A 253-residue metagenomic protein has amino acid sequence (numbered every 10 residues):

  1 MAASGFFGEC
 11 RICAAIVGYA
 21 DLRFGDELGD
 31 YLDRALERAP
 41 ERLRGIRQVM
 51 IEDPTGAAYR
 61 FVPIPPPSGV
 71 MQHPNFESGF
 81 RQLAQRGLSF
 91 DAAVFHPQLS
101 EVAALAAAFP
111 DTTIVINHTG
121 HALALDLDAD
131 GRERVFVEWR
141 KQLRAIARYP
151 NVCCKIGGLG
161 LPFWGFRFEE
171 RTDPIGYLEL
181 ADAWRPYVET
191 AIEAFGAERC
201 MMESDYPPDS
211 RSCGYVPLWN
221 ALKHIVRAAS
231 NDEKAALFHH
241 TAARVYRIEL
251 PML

Functional and structural regions predicted by a protein language model:
M1-Q98, A104-A107, G120, E133-V135 (+1 more regions): Active-site gating/metal-coordination segments in enzymes
I16, I46, L83, H118 (+4 more regions): Conserved, mostly hydrophobic/aromatic
Y31, G79, Q98-E101, Q142 (+2 more regions): Alpha-helical packing segments of well-folded alpha/beta enzyme cores
E41-I51, T113-T119, V152-G157, M201: Non-cysteine beta-strand/loop elements that form the S-adenosyl-L-methionine
E41-R42, A84-S89, A108-V115, R148-V152 (+1 more regions): Glycine-enriched alpha-helix->loop->beta-strand junction motifs that scaffold or abut catalytic
V102-A103, L125-A129, P162-T172, P208-L222 (+1 more regions): Histidine/acidic-residue-rich catalytic or RNA/ligand-binding cores of hydrolases and nuclease-related proteins
V135-R167: Aromatic-lined glycan-binding groove of carbohydrate-active enzymes
P186-T190, A194-M201, P208-L253: Mid-to-C-terminal alpha-helical segments outside catalytic/metal-binding sites
